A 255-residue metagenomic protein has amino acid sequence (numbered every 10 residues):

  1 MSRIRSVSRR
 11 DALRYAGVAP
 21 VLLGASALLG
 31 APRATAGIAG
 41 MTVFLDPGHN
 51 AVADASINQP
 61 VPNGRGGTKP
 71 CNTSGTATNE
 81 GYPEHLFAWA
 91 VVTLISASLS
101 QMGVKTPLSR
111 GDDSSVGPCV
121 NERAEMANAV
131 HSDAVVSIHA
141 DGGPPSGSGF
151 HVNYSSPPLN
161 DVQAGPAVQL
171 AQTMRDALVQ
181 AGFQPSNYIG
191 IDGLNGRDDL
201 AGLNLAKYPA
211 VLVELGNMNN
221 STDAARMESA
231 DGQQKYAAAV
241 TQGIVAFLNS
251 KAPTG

Functional and structural regions predicted by a protein language model:
M1-L23: N-terminal secretory signal peptides and thylakoid transit peptides that target proteins across membranes
S26-M41: C-terminal segment of N-terminal export signals and the immediately downstream linker at the start of the mature
G37-A124: Active-site histidine-acidic residue metal-binding/catalytic motifs, centered on HxH/HExxH-like signatures
H49-V52, E84, G111-V116, A140-S146 (+4 more regions): Solvent-exposed loop/turn segments at secondary-structure junctions within structured extracellular/periplasmic domains
I57-E80, G143-T173: A short, glycine/acidic-enriched catalytic loop
V120-D133, L200-A206: Mature extracellular/periplasmic domains of secretome proteins
V135-G147, N153, I189-G255: Active-site-adjacent mobile loop/cap segments within catalytic or ligand-binding domains
G165-G196: Active-site-adjacent substrate-binding region of metalloamidase/peptidase-like peptide-processing proteins
